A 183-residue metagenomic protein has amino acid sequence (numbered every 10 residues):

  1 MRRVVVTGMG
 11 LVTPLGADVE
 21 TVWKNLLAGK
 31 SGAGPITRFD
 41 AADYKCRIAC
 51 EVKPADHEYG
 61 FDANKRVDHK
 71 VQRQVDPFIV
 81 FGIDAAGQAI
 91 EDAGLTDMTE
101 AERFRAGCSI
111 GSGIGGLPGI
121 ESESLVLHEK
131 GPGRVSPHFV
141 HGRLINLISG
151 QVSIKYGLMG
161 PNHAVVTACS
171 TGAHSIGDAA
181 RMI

Functional and structural regions predicted by a protein language model:
M1-I114, G119-G160, R181: Conserved "HGTGT" condensation-loop signature of ketosynthase/thiolase-family condensing enzymes that catalyze
P161-T167: Short loop-beta-helix segment that forms the pyridoxal 5′-phosphate
G172: Short conserved active-site loop signatures built around small residues
S175: Active-site histidine-anchored catalytic micro-motif
D178: Internal active-site segments that recognize and position negatively charged phosphoryl groups and nucleotide moieties
